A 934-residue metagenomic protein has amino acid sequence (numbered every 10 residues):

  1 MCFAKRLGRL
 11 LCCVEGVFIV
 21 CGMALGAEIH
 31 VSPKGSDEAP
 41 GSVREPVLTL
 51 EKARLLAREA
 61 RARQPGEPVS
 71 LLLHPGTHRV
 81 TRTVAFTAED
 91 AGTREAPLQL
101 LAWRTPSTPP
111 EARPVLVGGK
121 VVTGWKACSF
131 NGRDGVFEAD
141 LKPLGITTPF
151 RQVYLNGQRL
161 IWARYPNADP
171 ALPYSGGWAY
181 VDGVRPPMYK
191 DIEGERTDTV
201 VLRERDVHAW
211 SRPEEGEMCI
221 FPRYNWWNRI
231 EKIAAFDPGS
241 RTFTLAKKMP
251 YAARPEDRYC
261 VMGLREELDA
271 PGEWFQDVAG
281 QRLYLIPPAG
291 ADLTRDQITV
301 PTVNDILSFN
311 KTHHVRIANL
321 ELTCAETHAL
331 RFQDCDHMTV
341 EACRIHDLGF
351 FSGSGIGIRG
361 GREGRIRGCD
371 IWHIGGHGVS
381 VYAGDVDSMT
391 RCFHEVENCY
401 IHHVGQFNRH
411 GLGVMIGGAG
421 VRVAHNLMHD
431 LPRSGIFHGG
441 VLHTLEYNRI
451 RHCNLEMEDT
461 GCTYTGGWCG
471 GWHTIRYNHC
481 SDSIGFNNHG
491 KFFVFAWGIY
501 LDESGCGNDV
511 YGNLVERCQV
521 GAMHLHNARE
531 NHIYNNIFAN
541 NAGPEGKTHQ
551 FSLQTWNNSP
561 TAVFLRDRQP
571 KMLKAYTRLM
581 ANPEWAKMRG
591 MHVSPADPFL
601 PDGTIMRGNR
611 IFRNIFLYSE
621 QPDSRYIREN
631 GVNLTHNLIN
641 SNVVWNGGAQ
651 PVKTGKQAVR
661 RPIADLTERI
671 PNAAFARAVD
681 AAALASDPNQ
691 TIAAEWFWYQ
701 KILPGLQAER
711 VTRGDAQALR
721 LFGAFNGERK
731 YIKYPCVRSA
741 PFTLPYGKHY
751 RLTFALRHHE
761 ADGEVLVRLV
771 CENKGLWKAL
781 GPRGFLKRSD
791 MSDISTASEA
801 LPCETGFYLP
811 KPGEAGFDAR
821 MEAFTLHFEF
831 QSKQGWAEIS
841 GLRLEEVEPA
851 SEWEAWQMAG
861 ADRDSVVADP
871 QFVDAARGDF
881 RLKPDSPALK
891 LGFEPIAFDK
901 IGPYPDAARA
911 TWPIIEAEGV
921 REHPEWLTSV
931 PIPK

Functional and structural regions predicted by a protein language model:
M1-R9: N-terminal secretory signal peptides that target proteins for export/translocation
C12-G22: Bacterial N-terminal signal peptides
A24-A27: Boundary at the C-terminal end of the N-terminal hydrophobic targeting segment
H30-D334, T339-G353, G357, A581-N582 (+6 more regions): Extracellular polysaccharide-degrading/modifying enzymes targeting complex plant/algal/animal polysaccharides
P149-R151, G216, M338, N508 (+4 more regions): Short beta-strand/loop motifs in extracellular/secreted proteins, especially within beta-sandwich accessory domains
H328-R331, H346-R359, W372-P662, Q834 (+1 more regions): Glycine- and acidic/polar-rich repeat regions and solenoidal domains
V659-E854: Extracellular and organelle-lumenal recognition/adhesion modules and their flexible linkers in secreted
